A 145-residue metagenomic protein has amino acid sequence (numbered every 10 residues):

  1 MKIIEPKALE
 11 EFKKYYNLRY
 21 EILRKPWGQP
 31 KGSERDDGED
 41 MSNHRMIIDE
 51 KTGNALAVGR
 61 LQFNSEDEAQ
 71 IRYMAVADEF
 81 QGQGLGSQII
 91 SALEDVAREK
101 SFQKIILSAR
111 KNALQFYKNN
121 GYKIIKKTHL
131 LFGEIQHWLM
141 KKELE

Functional and structural regions predicted by a protein language model:
M1-N120, I125-L144: Anionic, Ser/Thr-rich low-complexity intrinsically disordered regions
